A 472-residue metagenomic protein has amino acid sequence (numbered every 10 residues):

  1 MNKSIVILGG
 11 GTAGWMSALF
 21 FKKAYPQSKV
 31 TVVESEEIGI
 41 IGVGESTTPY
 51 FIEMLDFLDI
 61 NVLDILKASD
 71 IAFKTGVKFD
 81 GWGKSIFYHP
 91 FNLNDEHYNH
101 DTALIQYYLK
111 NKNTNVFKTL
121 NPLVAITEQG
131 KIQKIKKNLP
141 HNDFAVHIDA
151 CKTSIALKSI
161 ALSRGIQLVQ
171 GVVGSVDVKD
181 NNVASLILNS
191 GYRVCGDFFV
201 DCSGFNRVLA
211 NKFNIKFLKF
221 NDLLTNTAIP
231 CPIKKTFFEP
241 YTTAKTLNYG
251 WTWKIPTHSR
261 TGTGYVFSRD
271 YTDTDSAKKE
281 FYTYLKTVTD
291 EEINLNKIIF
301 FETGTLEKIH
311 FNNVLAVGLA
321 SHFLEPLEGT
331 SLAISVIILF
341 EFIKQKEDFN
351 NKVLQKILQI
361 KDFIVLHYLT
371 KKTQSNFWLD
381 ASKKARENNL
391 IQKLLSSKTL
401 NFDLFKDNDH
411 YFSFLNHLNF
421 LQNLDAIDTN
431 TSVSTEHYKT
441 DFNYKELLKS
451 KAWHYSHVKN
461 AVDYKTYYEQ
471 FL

Functional and structural regions predicted by a protein language model:
N2-G11: Beta1/beta-strand and adjacent pyrophosphate-binding region of the FAD-binding site in flavoprotein oxidoreductases
G14: N-terminal Rossmann-fold NAD(P) dinucleotide-binding loop
K22-V43: Glycine-rich FAD pyrophosphate-binding loop
G39, V43-E128: Dinucleotide-binding Rossmann-like beta1-alpha1 core, especially the glycine-rich loop that anchors the ADP
F73, Q345-L472: Long, low-complexity C-terminal extensions of enzymes
L139-A277: Predominantly flavin-linked oxidoreductase catalytic cores and closely associated redox partners
L247-F300, H322-A333: Conserved FAD/dinucleotide-binding core of flavoprotein oxidoreductases
V266, L295-N351: A conserved active-site cap/scaffold subdomain adjacent to cofactor or substrate pockets
